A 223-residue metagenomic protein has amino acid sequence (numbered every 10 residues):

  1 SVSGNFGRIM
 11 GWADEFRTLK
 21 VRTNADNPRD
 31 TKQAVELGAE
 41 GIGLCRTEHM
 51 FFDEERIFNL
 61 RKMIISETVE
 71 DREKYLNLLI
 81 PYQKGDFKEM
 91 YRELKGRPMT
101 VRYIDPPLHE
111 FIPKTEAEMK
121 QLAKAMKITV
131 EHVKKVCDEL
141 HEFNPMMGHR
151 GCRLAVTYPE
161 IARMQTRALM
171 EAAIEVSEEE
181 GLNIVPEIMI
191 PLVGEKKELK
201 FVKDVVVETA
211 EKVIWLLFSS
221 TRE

Functional and structural regions predicted by a protein language model:
V2-E223: Conserved alpha/beta-domain cores
